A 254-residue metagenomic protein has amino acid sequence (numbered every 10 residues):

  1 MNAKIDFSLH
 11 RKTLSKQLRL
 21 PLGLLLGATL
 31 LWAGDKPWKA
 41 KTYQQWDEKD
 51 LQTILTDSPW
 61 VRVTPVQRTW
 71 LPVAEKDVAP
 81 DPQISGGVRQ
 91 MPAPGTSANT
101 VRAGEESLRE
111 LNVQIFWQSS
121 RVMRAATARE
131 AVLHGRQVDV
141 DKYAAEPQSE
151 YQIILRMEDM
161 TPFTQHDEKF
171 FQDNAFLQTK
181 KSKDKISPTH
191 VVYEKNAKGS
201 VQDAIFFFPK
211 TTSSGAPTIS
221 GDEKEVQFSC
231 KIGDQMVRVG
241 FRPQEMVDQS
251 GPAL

Functional and structural regions predicted by a protein language model:
N2-L22: Bacterial N-terminal signal peptides that target proteins for export
L24-A33: Hydrophobic h-region of N-terminal signal peptides that target proteins for export in Gram-negative bacteria
G34-L254: PEST-like low-complexity, intrinsically disordered acidic/proline/serine-rich tracts that flank trafficking/processing
